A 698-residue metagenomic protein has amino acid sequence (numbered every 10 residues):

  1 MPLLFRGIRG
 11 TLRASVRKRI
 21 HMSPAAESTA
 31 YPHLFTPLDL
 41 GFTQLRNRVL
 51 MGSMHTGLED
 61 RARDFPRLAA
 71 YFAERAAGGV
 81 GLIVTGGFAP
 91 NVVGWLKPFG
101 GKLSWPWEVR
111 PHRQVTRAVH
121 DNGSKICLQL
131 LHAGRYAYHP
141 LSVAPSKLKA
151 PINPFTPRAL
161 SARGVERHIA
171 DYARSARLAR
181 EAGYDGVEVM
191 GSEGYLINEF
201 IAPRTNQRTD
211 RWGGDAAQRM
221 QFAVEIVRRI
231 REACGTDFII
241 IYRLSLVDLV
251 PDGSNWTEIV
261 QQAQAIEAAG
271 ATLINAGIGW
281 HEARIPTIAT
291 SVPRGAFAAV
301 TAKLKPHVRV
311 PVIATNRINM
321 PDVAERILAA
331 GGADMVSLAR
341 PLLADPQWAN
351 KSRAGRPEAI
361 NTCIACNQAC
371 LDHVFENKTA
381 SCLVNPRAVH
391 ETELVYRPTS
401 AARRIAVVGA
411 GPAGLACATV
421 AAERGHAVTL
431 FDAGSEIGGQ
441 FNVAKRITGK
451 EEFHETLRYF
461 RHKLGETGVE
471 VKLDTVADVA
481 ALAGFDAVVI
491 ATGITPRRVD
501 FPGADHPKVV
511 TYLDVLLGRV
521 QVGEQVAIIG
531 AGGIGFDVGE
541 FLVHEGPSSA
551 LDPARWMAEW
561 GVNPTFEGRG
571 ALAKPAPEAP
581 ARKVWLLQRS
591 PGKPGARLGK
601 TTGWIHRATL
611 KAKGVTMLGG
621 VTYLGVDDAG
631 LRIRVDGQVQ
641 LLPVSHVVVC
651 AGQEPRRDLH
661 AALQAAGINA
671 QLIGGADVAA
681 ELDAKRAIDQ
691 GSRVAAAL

Functional and structural regions predicted by a protein language model:
F5, L12-V408, P412, C417-V428 (+2 more regions): Flavin-dependent oxidoreductase catalytic cores
N91, Y242, G277-H281, D432-I447 (+3 more regions): Short connector loops at secondary-structure junctions
I274, L304, I327, A339 (+6 more regions): Hydrophobic, well-ordered secondary-structure elements that form the walls of internal hydrophobic environments
T287-P293, V395-R397, A402, V443-E455 (+4 more regions): Short, contiguous acidic/charged loop-to-helix segments that flank catalytic cores in large enzymes
V308, G331-G332, T467, D505 (+3 more regions): Short, structured coil segments at secondary-structure junctions
R403-A433, I437, K472-A480, G484 (+6 more regions): Rossmann-like dinucleotide/flavin-binding elements
G439-F485, G595-V621: N-terminal Rossmann-like dinucleotide/flavin-binding domain of flavoprotein oxidoreductases that bind FAD/FMN
